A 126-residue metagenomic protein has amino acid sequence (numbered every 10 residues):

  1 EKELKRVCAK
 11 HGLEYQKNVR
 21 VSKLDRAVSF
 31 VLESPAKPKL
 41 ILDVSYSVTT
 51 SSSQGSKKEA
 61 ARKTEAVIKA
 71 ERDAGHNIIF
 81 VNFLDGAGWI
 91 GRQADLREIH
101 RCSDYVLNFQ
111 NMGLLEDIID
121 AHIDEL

Functional and structural regions predicted by a protein language model:
K5-L126: Catalytic core segments in nucleotide and nucleic-acid processing enzymes
